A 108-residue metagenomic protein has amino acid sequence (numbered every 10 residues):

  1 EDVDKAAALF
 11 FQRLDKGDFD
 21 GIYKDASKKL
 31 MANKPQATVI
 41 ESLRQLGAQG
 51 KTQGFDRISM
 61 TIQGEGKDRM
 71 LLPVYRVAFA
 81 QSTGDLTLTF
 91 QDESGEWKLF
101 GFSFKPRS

Functional and structural regions predicted by a protein language model:
D4, A8, D20-M70, F79: Short solvent-exposed beta->alpha transition segments
M60-S108: Exposed beta-sheet edge and beta->alpha loop/turn motif
